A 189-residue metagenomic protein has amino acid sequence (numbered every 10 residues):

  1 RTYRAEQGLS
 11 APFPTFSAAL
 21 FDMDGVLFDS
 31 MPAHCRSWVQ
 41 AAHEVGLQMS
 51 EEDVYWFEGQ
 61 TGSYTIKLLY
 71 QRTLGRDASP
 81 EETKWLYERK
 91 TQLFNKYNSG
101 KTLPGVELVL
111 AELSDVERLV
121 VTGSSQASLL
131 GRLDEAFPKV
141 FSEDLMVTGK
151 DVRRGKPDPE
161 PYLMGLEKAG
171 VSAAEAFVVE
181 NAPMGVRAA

Functional and structural regions predicted by a protein language model:
Y3-Y55: Active-site neighborhood of HAD-like aspartate-dependent phosphohydrolases
G8-L9, T15, N95-V120, Q126-A127: Short, acidic loop-to-helix structural element flanking the phosphoryl-transfer center in phosphate-processing enzymes
L27, R118, V178-V179: Conserved SAM-binding loop
A41-A42, T61-A78, R132, L166: Helix-loop "lid/cap" segments that line or gate small-molecule binding pockets
E44-L47, L74-A78, F137-S142, G170-V171: Short helix-capping segments at alpha-helix termini
Y70-E107: Metal-dependent phosphoesterase signature
S125-F177, P183-R187: Substrate-recognition "cap/lid" segment bordering the active-site pocket of phosphatases
